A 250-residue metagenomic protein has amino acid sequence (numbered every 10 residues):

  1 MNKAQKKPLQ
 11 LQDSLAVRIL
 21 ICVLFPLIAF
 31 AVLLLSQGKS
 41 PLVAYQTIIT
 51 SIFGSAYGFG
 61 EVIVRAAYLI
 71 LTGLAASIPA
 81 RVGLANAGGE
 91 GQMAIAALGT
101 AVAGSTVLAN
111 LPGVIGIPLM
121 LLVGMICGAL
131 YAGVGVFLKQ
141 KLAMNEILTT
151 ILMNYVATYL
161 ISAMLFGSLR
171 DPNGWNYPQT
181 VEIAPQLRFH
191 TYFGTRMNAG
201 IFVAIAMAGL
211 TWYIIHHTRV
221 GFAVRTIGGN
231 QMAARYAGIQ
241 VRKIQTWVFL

Functional and structural regions predicted by a protein language model:
K6-V17, A80-G89, L111-W175, H217-R219: Short loop segments and helix-boundary regions at transmembrane helix junctions of multi-pass inner-membrane proteins
Q12-R18, T50-I63, G88, V114-L119 (+1 more regions): Interfacial loop-to-helix junctions that mark the boundaries of transmembrane helices in multi-pass membrane
D13-S36: N-terminal signal-anchor transmembrane alpha helix
V23, M93, A97-A101, N154-T158 (+2 more regions): Residue-level recognition of pore/gate-forming positions within transmembrane alpha-helices of multi-pass
L24, A66, I70, L121-I126 (+6 more regions): Residue-level signature of the transmembrane alpha-helical core of multi-pass small-molecule transporters
V32-Q37, V43, T47-V107, L121 (+2 more regions): Single transmembrane alpha-helix segments in multi-pass membrane proteins
E146-H217, I244-W247: Transmembrane helix-bundle core of multi-pass membrane transporters and related energy-transducing complexes
L210-V248: Membrane-helix/interface signature in polytopic inner-membrane proteins
